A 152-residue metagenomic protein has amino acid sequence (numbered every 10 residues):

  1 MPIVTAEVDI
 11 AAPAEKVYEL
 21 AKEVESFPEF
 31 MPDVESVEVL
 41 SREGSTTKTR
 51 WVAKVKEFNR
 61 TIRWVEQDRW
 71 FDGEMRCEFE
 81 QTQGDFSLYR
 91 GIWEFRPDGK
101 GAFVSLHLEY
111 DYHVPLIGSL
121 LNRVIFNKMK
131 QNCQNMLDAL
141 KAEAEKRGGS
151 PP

Functional and structural regions predicted by a protein language model:
M1-T46, S150-P152: Hydrophobic ligand-binding cavity/cleft-lining segments
K22, R90, S119-L120: Generic recognition of short, well-ordered alpha-helical segments
P28-E29, V39-E43, K54-S105, E109-D111 (+3 more regions): Hydrophobic-ligand binding "helix-grip"
Y110-N132: A short acidic/glycine-rich loop-to-helix N-cap element
